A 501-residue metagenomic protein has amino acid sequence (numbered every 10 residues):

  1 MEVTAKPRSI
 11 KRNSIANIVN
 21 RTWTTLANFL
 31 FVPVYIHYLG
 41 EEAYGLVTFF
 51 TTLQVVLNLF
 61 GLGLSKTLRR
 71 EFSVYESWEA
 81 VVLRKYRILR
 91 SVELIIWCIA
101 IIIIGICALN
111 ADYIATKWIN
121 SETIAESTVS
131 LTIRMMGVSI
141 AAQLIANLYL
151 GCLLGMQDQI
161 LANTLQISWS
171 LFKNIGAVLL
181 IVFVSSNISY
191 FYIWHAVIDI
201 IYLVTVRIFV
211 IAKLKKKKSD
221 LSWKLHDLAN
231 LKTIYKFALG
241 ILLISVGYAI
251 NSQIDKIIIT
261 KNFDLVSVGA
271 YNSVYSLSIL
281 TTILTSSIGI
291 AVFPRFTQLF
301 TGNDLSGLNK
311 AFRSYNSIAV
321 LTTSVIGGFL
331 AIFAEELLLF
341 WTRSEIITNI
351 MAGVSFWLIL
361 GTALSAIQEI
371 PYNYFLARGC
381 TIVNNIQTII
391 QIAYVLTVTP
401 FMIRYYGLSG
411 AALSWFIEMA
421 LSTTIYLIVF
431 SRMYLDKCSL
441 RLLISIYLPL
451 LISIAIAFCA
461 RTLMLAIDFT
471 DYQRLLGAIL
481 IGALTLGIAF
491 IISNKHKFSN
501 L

Functional and structural regions predicted by a protein language model:
M1-F29, L83, R87-S91, V129 (+4 more regions): N-terminal membrane topogenesis motif
M1-K6, I10, I188-Y192, V206-S252 (+3 more regions): Interhelical loop/hinge segments that connect adjacent transmembrane helices in multipass membrane
S9-V74, I95, A100-A108, S139 (+4 more regions): Signature of the first transmembrane helix
R12-N28, W169, H195-V206, V210 (+4 more regions): Transmembrane helical elements of multi-pass membrane transporters/channels
F31, L62-W78, G155, K217 (+4 more regions): Helix-loop junctions and terminal segments of transmembrane helices in multi-pass membrane transport/translocation
A111-M135, L265, A331-T362: Interfacial segments at transmembrane-helix termini and the short loops linking adjacent helices
R134, F356, Q391, R441-F498: Transmembrane alpha-helical segments of multi-pass transport proteins
N163-K215, F237, I389-Y394, L408-F430 (+2 more regions): Hydrophobic alpha-helical transmembrane segments
